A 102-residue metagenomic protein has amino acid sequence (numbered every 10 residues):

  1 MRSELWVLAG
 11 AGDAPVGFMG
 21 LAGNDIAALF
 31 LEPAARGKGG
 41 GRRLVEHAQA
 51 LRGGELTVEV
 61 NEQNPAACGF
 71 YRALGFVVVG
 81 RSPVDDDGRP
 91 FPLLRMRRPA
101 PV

Functional and structural regions predicted by a protein language model:
S3-M19: Conserved beta-hairpin
A9, A35-H47: Conserved acetyl-CoA pyrophosphate-binding loop and the N-cap/start of the following alpha-helix in GNAT-like
P15-V16, K38, V79: Generic structural signal for well-ordered beta-strand positions
G17-M19, N24, L29, L94: Conserved GNAT-family N-acetyltransferase fold
A22-D25, A50-L56: Short glycine/proline-enriched coil/turn segments at helix->beta-strand junctions
I26-R36, V60-N61: A short, internal acetyl-CoA/4′-phosphopantetheine-binding micro-motif in the GNAT/acyltransferase core
G54-C68, R72-L74, G80-V102: C-terminal "cap" of GNAT-fold acetyltransferases
